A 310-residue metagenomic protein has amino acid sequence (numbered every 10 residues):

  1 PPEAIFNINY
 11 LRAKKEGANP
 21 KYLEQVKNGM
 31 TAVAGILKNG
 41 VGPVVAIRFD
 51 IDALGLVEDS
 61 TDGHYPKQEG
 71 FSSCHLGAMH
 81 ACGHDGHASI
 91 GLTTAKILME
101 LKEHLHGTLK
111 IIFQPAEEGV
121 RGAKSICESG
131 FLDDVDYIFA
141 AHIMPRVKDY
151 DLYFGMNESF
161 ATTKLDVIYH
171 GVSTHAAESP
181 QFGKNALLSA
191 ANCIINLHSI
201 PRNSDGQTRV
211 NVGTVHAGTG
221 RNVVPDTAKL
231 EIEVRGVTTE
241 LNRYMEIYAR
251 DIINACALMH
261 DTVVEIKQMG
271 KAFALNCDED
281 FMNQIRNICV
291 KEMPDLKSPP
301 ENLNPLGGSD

Functional and structural regions predicted by a protein language model:
P1-H80, S89, I97-E100, H104-L105: Acidic/His- and Gly-rich active-site-bordering loop/insert found across diverse amide/peptide-bond hydrolases
Y22-K27, E117, G155-S159, N302-P305: Short Gly/Pro-enriched turn/cap motifs at secondary-structure boundaries
V26, P43, F71-S72, D85 (+5 more regions): Domain-wide signal for the mature, well-folded portions of proteins, strongly enriched in nucleus-encoded organellar
T31-A34, G55, S72-M79, D85-G86 (+2 more regions): Histidine/acidic-residue-rich, glycine-tolerant segments that coordinate divalent metal ions
G40, D52-L54, E118, V172 (+1 more regions): Short coil/turn motifs at secondary-structure junctions
T93: Active-site signature of alpha/beta-hydrolase-fold catalytic machinery across serine- and Asp/Cys-nucleophile hydrolases
L188-D310: Metal-dependent amide/peptide-bond hydrolase catalytic core, centered on the "pita-bread" metallohydrolase fold
